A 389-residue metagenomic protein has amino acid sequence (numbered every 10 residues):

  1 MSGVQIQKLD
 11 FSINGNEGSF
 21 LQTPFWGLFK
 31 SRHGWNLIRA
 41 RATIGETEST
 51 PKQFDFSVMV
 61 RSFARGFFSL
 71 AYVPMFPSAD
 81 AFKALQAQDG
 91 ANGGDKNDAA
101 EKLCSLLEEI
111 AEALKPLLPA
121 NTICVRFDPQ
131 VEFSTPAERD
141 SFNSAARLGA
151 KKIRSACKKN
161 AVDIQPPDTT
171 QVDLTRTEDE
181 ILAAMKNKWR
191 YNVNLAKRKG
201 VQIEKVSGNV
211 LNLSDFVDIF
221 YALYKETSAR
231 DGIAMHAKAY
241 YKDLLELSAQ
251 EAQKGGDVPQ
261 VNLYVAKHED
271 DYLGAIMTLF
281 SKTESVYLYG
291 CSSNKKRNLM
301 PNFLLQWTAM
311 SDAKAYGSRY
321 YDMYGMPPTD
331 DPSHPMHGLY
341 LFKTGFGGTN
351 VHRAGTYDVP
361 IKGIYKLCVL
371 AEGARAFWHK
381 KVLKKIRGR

Functional and structural regions predicted by a protein language model:
S2, G45, R147-D179, R319-R389: Active-site/acyl-donor-binding loops of N-acyltransferases
S2-E48, D55-G66, V131-S134, I153-I164 (+1 more regions): A conserved beta-strand-loop-helix scaffold within acyl/acetyltransferase catalytic domains
E46-S49, A81-E101, N209-N212, Q253-D257: Intrinsically disordered, low-complexity terminal tails and inter-domain linkers enriched for S/T/G/P/D/E
A64-S69, A81-F82, E132-A137, T329-D331: Short catalytic/ligand-binding loop motif for oxyanion handling, primarily in non-cytosolic enzymes, centered on
M75-Q86, K96-K102, T175-R176, G290-L299 (+1 more regions): A short, internal acetyl-CoA/4′-phosphopantetheine-binding micro-motif in the GNAT/acyltransferase core
G93-D168: Non-catalytic accessory segments adjacent to catalytic cores
E112, K242-I364: Aromatic (often tryptophan-rich) hydrophobic motifs at membrane interfaces
I123-D128, E204-K205, V265, Y320-M323: A structural signal for short, well-ordered beta-strand segments and their strand-loop junctions that often border
